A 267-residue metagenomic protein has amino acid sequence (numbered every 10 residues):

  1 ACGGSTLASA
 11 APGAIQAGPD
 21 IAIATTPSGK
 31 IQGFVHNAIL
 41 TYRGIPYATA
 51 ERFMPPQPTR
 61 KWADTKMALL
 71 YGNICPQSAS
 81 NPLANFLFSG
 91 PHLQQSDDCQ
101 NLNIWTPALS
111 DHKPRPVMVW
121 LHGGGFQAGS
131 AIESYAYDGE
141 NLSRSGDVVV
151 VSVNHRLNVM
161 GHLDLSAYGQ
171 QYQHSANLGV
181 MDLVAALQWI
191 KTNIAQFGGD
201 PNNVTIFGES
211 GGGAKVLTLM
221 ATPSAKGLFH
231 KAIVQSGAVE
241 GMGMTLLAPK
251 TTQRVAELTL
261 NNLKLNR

Functional and structural regions predicted by a protein language model:
C2-G4: N-terminal Sec signal peptide cleavage junction
L7-N177: Non-catalytic accessory segments of hydrolases
M67-G90, Q170, H174-S175, M181-A185 (+2 more regions): Mature extracellular catalytic domain of secreted serine hydrolases with alpha/beta-hydrolase catalytic cores
L109-P114, L165-M181, A185-F207: Gly/Ser-rich "nucleophile elbow"/oxyanion-hole loop immediately N-terminal to the catalytic nucleophile in hydrolases
Q127, G208-T218: Glycine-rich nucleophile elbow surrounding the catalytic serine of serine-hydrolase chemistry
